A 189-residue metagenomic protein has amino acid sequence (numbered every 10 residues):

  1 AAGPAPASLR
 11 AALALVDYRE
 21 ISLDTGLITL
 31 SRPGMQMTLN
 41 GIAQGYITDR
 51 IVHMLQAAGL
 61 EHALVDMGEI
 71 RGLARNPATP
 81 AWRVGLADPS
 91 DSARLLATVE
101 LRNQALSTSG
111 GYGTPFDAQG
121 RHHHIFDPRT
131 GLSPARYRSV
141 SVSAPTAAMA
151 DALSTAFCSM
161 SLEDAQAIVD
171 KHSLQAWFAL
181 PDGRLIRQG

Functional and structural regions predicted by a protein language model:
A1-G189: Mature catalytic core of soluble alpha/beta enzymes
